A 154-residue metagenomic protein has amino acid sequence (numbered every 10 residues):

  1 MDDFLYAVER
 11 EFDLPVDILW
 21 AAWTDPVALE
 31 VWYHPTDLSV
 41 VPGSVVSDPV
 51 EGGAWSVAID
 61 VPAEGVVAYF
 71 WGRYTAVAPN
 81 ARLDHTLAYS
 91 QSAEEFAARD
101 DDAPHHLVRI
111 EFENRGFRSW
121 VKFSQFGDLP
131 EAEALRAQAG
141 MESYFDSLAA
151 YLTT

Functional and structural regions predicted by a protein language model:
M1-V40: Hydrophobic ligand-binding cavity/cleft-lining segments
L5-A7, P42, V66-W71, P104-V108: Short, surface-exposed coil-to-beta transition loops
A7-D13, D48, A58, R73 (+1 more regions): Generic structural detector for well-ordered beta-strands
V16-D17, D48-V50, T75-L83, E111-W120 (+1 more regions): A short, structured loop/turn motif at beta-sheet edges
L19, L29, W55, Y74 (+4 more regions): Hydrophobic pocket/interface hotspot
T24, F145-T153: Short amphipathic alpha-helical signal-transduction/dimerization elements
P42-S90: Glycine-rich portal/gate segments that line the openings of hydrophobic small-molecule binding cavities
D84-L87, S92-E142: Beta-strand/loop substructures that line and gate deep hydrophobic ligand-binding cavities in soluble
